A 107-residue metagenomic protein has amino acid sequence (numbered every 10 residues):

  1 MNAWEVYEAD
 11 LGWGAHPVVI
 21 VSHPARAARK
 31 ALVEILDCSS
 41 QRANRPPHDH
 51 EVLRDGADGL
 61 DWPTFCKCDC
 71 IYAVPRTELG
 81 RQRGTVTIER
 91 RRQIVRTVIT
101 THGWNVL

Functional and structural regions predicted by a protein language model:
D10, G14-R54: Compact nucleic-acid interaction/catalytic patches
A57-L107: C-terminal terminal-subdomain/extension
